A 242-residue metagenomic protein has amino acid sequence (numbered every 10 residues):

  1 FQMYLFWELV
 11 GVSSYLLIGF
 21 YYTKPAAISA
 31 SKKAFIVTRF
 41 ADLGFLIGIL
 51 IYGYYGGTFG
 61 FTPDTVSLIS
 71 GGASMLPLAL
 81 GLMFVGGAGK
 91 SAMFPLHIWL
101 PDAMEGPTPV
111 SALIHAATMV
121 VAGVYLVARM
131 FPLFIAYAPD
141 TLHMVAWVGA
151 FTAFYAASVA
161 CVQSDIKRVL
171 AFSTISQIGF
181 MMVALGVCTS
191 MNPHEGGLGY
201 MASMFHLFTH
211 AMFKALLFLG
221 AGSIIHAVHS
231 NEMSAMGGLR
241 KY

Functional and structural regions predicted by a protein language model:
F1-M3, V12-Y242: Hydrophobic transmembrane alpha-helices and their helix-loop junctions in integral membrane proteins
E8: Short phosphate-coordinating micro-motif centered on Lys-Gly-acidic
